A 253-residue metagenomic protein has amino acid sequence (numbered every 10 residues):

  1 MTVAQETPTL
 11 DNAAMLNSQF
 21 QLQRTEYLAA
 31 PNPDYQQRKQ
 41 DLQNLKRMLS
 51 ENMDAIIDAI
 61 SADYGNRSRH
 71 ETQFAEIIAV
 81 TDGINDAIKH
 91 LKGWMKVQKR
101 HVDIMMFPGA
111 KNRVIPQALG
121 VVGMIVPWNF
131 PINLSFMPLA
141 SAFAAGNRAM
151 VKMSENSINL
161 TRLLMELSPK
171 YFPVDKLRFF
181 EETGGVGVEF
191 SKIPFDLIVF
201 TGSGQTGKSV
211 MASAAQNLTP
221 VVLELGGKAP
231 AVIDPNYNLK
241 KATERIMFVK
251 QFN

Functional and structural regions predicted by a protein language model:
M1-N112: N-terminal Rossmann-like NAD(P)+-binding subdomain of aldehyde/semialdehyde dehydrogenases
L10, Q205-N253: ALDH superfamily catalytic-core signature
R38, I84, G146, L177 (+2 more regions): Residue-level signal for inorganic ion chemistry
D103-Y171, L218, K240: Conserved small-residue-rich beta-alpha loop and adjacent elements that most often cradle the phosphate/pyrophosphate
A110-R113, R178-D196: A structured beta-alpha segment of the ubiquitous adenosine-cofactor-binding alpha/beta core
N147, K152-S154, E181, T201-G202 (+1 more regions): Short beta->alpha connector loops at strand-helix junctions that form conserved, small/polar/Pro-enriched
R162-P169, G184-P194, Q205-Q216, V232-Y237: Active-site pre-lysine segment of PLP-dependent enzymes
